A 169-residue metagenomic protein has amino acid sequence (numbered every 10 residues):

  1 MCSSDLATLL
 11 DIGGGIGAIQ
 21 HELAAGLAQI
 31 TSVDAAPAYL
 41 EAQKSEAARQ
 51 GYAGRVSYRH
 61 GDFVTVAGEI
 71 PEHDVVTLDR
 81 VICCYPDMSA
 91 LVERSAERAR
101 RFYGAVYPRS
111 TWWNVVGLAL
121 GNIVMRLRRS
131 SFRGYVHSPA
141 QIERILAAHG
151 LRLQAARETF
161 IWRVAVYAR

Functional and structural regions predicted by a protein language model:
M1-S3: Short, small-residue-biased leader/transition segments that mark boundaries at the very start of proteins
I16-L27: Conserved SAM-binding loop of SAM-dependent methyltransferases across substrates and taxa, primarily the Class I
A36: Conserved SAM/SAH-binding beta-strand->alpha-helix loop
Q43-K44: Conserved SAM-binding loop
Y52-F63: Conserved SAM-binding strand-loop segment of SAM-dependent methyltransferases
V75-D87: A short SAM/SAH-binding and catalytic strip from SAM-dependent methyltransferases
Y85-S95: A short, conserved alpha-helix within the catalytic core of class I
R100-R109: Conserved beta-strand signature within the Rossmann-like core of class I S-adenosyl-L-methionine
